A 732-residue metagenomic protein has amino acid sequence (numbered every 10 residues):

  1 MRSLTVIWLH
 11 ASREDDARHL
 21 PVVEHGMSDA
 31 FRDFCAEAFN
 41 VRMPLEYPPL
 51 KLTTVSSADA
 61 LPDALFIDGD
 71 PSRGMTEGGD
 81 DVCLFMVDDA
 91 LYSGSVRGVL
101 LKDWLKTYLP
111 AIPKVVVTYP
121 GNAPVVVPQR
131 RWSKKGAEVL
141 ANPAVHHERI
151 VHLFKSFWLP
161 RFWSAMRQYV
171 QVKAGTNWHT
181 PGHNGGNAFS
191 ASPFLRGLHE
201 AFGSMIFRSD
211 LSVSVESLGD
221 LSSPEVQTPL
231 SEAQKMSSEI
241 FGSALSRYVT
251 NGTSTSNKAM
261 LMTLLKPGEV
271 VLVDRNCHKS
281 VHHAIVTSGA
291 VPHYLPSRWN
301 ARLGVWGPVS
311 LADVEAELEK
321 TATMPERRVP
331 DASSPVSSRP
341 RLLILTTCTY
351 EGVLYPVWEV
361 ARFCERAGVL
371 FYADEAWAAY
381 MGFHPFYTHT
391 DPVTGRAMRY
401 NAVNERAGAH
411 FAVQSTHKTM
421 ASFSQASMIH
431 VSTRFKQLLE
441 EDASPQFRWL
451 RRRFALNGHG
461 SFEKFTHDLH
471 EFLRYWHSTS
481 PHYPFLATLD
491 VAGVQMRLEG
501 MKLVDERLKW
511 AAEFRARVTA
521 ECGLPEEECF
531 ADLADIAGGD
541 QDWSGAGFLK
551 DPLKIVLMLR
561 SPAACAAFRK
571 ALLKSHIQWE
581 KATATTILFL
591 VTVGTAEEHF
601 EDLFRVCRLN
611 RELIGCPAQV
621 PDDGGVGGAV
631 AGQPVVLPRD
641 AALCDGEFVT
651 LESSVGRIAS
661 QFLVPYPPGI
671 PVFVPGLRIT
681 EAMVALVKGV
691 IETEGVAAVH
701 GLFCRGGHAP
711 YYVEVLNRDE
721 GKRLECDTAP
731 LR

Functional and structural regions predicted by a protein language model:
M1-I7, A11-M27: Non-catalytic signal-transmission and effector/linker regions of two-component phosphorelay proteins
A17-R32, Y47-P49, T54, A58-L109 (+2 more regions): Conserved phosphotransfer microenvironments
T54-A58, A64-D68, V99, T253-L524 (+1 more regions): Conserved PLP-enzyme active-site core in the AAT-like
V55-D59, A111-L153: Output/docking surface of receiver
L140-Q227, Y666-P668, P730-L731: N-terminal "arm"/small-domain region of PLP-dependent enzymes with the aminotransferase-like
G203-T255, G307: Conserved N-terminal alpha-helix of the aminotransferase class I/II PLP-enzyme fold
M501-L590, G615-V635: Conserved small-domain helix->loop->beta segment predominantly found in fold-type I
A567, A571-S575, E580-R732: PLP-dependent enzyme catalytic core of the Aspartate aminotransferase-like
